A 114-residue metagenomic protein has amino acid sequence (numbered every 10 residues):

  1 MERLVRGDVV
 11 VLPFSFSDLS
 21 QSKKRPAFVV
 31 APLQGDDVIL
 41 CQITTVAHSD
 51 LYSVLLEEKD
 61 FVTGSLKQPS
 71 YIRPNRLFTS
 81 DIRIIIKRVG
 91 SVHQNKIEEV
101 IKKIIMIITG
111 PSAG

Functional and structural regions predicted by a protein language model:
S15-L19: Short, charged beta-turn/beta-strand-edge "cap" motif at the junction between a beta-strand and an adjacent loop
S20-S22, K67: Short coil/turn motifs at beta-sheet boundaries
S22-K23, V29-V62: Compact nucleic-acid interaction/catalytic patches
G64-G114: C-terminal terminal-subdomain/extension
